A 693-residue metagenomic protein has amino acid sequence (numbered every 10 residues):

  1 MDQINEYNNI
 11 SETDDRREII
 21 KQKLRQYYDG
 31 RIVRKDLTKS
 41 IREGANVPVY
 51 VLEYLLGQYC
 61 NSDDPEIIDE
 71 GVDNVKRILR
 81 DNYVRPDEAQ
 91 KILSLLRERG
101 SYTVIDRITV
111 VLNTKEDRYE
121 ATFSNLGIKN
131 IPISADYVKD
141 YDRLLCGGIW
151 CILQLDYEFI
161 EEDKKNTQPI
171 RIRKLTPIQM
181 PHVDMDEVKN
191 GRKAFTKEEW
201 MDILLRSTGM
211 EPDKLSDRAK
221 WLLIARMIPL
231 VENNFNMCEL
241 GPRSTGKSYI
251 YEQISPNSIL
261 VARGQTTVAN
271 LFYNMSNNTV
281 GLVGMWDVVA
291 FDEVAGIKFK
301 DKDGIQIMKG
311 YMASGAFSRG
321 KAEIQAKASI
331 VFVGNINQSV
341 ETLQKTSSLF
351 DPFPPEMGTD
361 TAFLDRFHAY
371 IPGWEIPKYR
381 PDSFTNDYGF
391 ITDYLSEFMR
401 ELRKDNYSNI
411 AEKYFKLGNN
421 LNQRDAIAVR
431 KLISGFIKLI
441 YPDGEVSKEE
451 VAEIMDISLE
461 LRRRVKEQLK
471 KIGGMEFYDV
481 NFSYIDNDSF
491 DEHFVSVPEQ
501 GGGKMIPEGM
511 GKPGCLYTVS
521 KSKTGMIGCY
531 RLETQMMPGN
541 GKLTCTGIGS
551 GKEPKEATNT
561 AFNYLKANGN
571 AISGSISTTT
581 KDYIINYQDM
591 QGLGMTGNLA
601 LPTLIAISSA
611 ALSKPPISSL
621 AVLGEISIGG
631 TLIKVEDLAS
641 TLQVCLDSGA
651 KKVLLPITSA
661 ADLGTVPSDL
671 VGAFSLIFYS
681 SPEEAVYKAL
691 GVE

Functional and structural regions predicted by a protein language model:
D2-S207: Extended, charged/polar low-complexity intrinsically disordered regions
E187-W221, I548-K555, K634-D637: Dynamic helix-loop-helix/coil hinge segments at AAA+ ATPase domain boundaries and subdomain interfaces
L205-K214, A262-R263, V622-T631: Short, basic, glycine/proline-bearing loop/turn elements
E211-D351, D365, D479, S483-E499: Conserved ASCE/P-loop NTPase catalytic core
F235, W286, A326-A328, F363-A369 (+3 more regions): Short glycine-/polar-rich loops that comprise or flank the Walker A/P-loop and associated switch/sensor motifs
E323-I330, N335-I440, G444: Phosphate-sensing "switch" segment of ASCE/P-loop ATPases
Y379-S383, N409-Y484, F490-G509, C515 (+1 more regions): C-terminal helical "lid" subdomain and adjoining coupling/linker elements of P-loop NTPases
G501-E693: Peripheral, non-AAA+ core regions of ATP-driven protein-machinery
